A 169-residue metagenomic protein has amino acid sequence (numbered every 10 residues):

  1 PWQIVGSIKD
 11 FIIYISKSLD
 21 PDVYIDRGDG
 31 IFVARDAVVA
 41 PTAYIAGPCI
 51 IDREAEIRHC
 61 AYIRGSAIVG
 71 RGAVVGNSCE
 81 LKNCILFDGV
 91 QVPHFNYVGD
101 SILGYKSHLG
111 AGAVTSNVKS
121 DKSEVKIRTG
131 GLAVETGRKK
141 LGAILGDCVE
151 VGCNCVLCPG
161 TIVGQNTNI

Functional and structural regions predicted by a protein language model:
P1-G30, R35, N166: Terminal amphipathic alpha-helical/low-complexity segments used for targeting or macromolecular assembly
I25-I169: Structural signal for interior beta-strand "rungs" in well-ordered beta-sheet cores of soluble enzyme domains
